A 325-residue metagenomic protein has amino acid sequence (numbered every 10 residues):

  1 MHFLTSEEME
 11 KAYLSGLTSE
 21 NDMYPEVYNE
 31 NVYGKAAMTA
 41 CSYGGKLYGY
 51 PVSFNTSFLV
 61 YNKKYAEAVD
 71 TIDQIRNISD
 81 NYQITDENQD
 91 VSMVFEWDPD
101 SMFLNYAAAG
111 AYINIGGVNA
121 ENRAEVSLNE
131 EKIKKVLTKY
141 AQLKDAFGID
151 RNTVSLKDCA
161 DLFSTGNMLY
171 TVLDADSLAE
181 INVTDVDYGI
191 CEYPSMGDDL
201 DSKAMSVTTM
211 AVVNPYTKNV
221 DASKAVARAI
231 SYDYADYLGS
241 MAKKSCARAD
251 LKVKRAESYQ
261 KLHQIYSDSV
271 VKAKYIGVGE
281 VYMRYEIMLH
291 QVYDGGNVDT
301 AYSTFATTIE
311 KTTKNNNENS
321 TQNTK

Functional and structural regions predicted by a protein language model:
H2, S15, D80-I84, L156-T171 (+1 more regions): Short helices/loops that flank or line small-molecule/ion binding pockets
F3-F58, D73, I190-P194: Hinge/lid segment of periplasmic solute-binding proteins
E7-Y13, L173-D187: A ligand-binding cleft/hinge motif common to bilobed small-molecule-binding domains
K46-V52, S57, R76-E125, M168: Extracytoplasmic/periplasmic solute-binding protein
S57-V60, A211-V213: Short glycine- and hydrophobic/aromatic-rich loop-to-beta-strand nucleating segment in the catalytic cores
N122-T153: Glycine-centered hinge/linker elements that transmit conformational signals in sensory and ligand-binding systems
V183-K243, I287: Extracytoplasmic/periplasmic substrate-recognition and gating elements
H263-K325: Conserved C-terminal helix/tail region of periplasmic/extracytoplasmic solute-binding proteins
